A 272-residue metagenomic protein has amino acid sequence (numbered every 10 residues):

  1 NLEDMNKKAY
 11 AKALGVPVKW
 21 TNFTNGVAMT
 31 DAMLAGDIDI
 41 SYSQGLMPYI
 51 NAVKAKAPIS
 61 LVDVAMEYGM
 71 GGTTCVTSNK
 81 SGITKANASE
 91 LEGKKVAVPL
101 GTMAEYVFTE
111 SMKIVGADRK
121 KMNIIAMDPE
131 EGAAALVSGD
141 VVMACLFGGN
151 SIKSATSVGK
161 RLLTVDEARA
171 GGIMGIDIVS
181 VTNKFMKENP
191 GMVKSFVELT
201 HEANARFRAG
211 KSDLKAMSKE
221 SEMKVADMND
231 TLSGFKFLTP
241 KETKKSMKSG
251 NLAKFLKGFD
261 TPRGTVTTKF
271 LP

Functional and structural regions predicted by a protein language model:
N1-D118, N123-A126, V142-G149, R161-T164 (+1 more regions): Short, glycine-/small- and polar/acidic-enriched structural segments that line small-molecule recognition paths
E3-A9, G36, G139, K236 (+3 more regions): Short glycine-centered helix-capping/turn motifs at secondary-structure transition points
D4, A11, A52, M112 (+4 more regions): Hydrophobic alpha-helix position signal
I124-I125, E130-S218: Pocket-lining segment of extracytoplasmic ligand-binding domains
K187-D260: Secondary-structure end/capping motifs
G258-P272: Hinge/cleft segment of the Venus flytrap/periplasmic-binding protein
